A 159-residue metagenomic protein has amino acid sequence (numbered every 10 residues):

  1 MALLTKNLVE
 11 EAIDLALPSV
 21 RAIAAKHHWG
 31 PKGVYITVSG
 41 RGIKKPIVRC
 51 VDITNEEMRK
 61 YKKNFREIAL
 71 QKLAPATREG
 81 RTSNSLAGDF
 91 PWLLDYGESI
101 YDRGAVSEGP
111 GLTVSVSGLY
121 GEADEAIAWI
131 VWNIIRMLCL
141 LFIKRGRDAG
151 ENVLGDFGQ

Functional and structural regions predicted by a protein language model:
M1-H28, G111-Q159: Juxtadomain coupling helices with adjacent low-complexity linkers
T5, T82-S83, G104: Helix N-terminus capping/helix-initiation residues
A25-L93: Structured interaction and signal-relay segments at domain junctions
G33, Y96, N133-R136: Short, isolated positions within intrinsically disordered regulatory regions of eukaryotic proteins
I36-V38, A105-E108: Short beta-strand scaffold segments in enzyme catalytic cores
N55-M58, E98, I127, E151: Low-complexity, compositionally biased segments
F90-S107: Helix-to-coil/beta transition segments that act as allosteric "coupling" elements at the rims of sensory or catalytic
